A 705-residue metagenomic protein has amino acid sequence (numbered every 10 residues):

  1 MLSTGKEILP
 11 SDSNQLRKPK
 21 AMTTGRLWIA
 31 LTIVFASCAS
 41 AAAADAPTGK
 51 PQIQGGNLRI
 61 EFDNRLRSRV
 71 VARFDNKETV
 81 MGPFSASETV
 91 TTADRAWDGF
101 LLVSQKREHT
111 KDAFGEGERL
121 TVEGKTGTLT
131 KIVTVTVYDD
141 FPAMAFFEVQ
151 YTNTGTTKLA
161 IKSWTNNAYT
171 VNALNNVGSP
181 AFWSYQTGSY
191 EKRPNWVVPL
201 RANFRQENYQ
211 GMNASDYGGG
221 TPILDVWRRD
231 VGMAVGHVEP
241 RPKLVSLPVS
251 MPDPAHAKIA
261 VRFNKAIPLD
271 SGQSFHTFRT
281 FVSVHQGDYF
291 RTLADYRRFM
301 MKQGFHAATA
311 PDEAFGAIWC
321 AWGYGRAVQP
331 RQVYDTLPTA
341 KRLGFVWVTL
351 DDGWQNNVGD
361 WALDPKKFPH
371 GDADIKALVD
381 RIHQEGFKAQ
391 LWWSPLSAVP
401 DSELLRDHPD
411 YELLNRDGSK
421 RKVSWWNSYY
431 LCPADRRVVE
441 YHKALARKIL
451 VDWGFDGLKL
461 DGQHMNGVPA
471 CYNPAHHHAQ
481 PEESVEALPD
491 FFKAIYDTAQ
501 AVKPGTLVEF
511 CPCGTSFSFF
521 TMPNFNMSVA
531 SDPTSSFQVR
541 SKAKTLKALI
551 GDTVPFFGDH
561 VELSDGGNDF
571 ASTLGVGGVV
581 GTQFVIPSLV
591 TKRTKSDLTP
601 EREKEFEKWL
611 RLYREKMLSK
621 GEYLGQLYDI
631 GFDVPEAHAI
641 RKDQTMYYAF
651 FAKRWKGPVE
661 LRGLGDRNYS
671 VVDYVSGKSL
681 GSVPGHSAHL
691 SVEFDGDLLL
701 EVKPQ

Functional and structural regions predicted by a protein language model:
Q15-I29: Bacterial N-terminal signal peptides that target proteins for export
W28-S37: Bacterial N-terminal signal peptides
D45-E61, V70-V249, Y674-S679, A688: Polysaccharide-binding surfaces and accessory modules of carbohydrate-active proteins
N57, I267-Q286, F694-K703: Short Pro-Gly-centered flexible turn/kink motifs
N57, V149, G272, I382 (+3 more regions): Conserved, mostly hydrophobic/aromatic
Q273, T277, F492-K678, H689-S691 (+1 more regions): Active-site-proximal substrate-binding groove within the catalytic cores of carbohydrate-active enzymes
R291-W347, D351, Q355-N356: An acidic-aromatic substrate-binding cleft motif
G344-F556: Aromatic- and carboxylate-enriched substrate-binding clefts and catalytic-loop regions of carbohydrate-active enzymes
